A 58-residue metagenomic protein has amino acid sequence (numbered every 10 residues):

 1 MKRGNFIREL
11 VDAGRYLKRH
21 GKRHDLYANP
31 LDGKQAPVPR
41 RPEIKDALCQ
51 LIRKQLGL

Functional and structural regions predicted by a protein language model:
M1-H20, A28-L58: Basic nucleic-acid-binding interfaces
